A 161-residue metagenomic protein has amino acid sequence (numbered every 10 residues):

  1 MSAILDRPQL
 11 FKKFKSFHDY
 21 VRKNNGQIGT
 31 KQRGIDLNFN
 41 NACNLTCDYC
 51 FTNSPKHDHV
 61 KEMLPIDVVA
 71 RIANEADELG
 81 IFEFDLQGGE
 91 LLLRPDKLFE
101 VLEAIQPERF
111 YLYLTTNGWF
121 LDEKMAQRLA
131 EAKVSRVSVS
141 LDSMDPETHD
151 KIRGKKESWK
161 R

Functional and structural regions predicted by a protein language model:
S2-R136: Conserved alpha-helical substructure of the radical SAM core
C43, M144-D145: A generic "binding-loop/recognition-motif" signal
Y49-F51, H149, W159: Aromatic side chains
K56-H59, D145-R153: A short acidic, helix-capping loop that chelates divalent metal ions and anchors anionic groups
L121, D145-T148, S158: Short phosphate-engaging motifs
V139-L141: Conserved phosphate-donor/acceptor-positioning beta-strand/loop module used by diverse small-molecule
R153-R161: Glycine-rich S-adenosyl-L-methionine
